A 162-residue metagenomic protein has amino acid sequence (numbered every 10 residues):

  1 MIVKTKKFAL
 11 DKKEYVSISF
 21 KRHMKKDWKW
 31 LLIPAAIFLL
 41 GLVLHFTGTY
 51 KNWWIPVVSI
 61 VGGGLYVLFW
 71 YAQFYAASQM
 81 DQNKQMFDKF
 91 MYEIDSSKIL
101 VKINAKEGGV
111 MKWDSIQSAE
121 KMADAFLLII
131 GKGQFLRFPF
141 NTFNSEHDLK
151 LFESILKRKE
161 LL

Functional and structural regions predicted by a protein language model:
M1-G41: N-terminal membrane-targeting/pre-transmembrane regions
L32-V43, S59-W70: Hydrophobic core of alpha-helical transmembrane segments in multi-pass integral membrane proteins
L42-Y50: Juxtamembrane "helix-exit" motif on the non-cytosolic side of transmembrane helices
T49-G63: Hydrophobic alpha-helical transmembrane segments
F69-V110: Conserved beta-hairpin
I99-L100, G109-D124: Phosphoinositide-dependent membrane-docking surfaces
L127-L162: A membrane-cytosol interface segment of integral membrane proteins
